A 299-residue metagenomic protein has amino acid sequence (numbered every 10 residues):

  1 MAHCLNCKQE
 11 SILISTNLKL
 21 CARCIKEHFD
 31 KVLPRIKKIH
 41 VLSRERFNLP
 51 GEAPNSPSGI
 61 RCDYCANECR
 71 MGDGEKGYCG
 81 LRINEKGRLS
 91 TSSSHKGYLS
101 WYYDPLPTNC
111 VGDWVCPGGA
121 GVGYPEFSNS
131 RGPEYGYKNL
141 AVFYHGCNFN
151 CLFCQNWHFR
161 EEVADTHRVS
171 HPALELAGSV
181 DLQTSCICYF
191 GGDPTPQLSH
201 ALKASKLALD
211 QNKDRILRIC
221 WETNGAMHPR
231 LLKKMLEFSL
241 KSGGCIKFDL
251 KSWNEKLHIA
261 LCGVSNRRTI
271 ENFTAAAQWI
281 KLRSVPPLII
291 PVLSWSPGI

Functional and structural regions predicted by a protein language model:
H3, E10, E27-F143, H158-F159: N-terminal [4Fe-4S]-dependent radical SAM core
L5, A22, D63, G80 (+2 more regions): Cys/His/Pro-rich metal-binding microdomains
I12-K19, D73: Short linker/helix segments within small regulatory modules
V142, C151, Y189: Conserved hydrophobic/aromatic pocket- or pore-lining residues that grip, position, or stack substrates in active sites
H145, D165: Sequence context surrounding c-type heme c attachment/ligation sites in exported
C154-F159, D193: Detector for the c-type heme attachment site
R168-I299: Conserved AdoMet/S-adenosylmethionine-binding subsite of the radical SAM
